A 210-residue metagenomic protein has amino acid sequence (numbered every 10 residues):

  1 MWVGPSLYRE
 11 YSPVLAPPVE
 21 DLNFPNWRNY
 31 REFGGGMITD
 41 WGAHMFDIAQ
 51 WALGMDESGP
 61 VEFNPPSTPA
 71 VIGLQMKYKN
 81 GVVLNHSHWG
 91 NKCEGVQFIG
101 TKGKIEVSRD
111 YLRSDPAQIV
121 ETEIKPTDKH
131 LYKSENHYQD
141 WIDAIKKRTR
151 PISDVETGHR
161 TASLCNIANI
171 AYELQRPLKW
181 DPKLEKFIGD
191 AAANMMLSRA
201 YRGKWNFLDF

Functional and structural regions predicted by a protein language model:
M1-D115, V120-F210: Contiguous beta-strand/loop segments that form the cofactor/metal-binding neighborhood of enzyme cores
